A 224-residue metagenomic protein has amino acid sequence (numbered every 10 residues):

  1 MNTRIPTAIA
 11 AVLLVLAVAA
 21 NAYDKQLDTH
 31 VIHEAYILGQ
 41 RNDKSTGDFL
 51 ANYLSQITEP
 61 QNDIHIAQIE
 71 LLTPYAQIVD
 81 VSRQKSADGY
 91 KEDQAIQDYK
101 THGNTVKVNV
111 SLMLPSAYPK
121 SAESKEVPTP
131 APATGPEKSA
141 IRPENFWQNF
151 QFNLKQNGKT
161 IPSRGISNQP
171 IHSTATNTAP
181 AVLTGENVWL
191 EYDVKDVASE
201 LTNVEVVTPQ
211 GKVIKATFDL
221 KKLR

Functional and structural regions predicted by a protein language model:
M1-I9: Bacterial N-terminal signal peptides that target proteins for export
A17-A19: N-terminal signal peptide c-region/cleavage motif recognized by signal peptidases
A22-R224: Conserved functional micro-motifs across diverse proteins
